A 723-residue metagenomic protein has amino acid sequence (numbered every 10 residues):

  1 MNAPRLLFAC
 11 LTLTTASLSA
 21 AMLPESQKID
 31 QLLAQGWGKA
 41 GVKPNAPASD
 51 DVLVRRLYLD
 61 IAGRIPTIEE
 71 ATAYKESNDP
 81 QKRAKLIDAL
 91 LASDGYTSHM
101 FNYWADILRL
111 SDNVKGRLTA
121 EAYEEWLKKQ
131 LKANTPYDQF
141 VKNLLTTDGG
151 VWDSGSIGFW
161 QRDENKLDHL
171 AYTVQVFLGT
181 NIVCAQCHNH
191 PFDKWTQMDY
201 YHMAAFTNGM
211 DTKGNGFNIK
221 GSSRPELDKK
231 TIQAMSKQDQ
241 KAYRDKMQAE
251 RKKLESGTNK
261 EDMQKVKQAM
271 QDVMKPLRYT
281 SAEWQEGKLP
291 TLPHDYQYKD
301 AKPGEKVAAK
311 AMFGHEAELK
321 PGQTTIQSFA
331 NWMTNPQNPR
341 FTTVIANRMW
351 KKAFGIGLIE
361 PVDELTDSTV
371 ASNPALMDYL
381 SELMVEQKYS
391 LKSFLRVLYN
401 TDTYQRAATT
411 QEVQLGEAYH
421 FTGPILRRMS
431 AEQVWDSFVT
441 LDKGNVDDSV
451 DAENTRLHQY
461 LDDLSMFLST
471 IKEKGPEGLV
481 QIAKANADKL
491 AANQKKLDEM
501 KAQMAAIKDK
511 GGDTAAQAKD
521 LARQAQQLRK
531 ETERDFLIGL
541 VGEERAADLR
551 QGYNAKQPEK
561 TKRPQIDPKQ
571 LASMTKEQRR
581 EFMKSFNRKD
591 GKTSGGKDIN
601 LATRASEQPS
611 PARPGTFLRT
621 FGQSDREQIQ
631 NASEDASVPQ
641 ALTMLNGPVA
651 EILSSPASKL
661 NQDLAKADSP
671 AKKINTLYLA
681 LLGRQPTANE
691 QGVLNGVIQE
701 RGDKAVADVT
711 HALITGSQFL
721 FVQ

Functional and structural regions predicted by a protein language model:
M1-A3: N-terminal secretory signal peptides that target proteins for export/translocation
R5-S17: Bacterial N-terminal signal peptides
L23-R55, I65-G95, R109-D463, G478-Q481 (+6 more regions): Primarily short, surface-exposed interaction patches in extracytoplasmic proteins
H99-N102: Conserved AdoMet
W104, V709: Globin-like tetrapyrrole-binding proteins
I345-R348, T616, F621-Q630, A636-P639: Active-site beta-strand/loop architecture of penicillin-binding DD-peptidases
L468-I482: Low-complexity, Gly/Ser/Thr/Pro-rich intrinsically disordered linker/tail segments
